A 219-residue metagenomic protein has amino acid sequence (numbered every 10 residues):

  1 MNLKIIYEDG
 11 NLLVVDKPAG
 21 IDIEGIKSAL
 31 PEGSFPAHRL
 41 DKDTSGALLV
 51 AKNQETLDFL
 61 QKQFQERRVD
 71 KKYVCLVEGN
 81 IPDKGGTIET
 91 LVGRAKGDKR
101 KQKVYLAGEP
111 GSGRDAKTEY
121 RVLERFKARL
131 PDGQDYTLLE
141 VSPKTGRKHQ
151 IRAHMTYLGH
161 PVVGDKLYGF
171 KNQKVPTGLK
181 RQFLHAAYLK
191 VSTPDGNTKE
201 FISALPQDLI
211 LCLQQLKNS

Functional and structural regions predicted by a protein language model:
M1-S219: RNA pseudouridine synthases
